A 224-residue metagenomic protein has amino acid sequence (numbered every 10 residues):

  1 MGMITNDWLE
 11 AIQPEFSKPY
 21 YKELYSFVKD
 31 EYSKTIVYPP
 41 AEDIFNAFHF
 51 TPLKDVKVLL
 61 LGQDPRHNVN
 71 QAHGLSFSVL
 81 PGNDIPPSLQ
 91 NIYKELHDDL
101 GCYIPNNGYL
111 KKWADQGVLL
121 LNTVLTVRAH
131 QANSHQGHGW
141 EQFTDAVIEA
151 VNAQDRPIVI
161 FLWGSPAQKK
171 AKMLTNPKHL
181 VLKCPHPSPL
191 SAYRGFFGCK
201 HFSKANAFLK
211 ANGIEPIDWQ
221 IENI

Functional and structural regions predicted by a protein language model:
G2, D7, P14-L162, P166-K169 (+6 more regions): A polyanion-binding, active-site-adjacent surface
F196, H201: C-terminal substrate-binding/active-site "lid" region of AdoMet-derived donor-dependent transferases
